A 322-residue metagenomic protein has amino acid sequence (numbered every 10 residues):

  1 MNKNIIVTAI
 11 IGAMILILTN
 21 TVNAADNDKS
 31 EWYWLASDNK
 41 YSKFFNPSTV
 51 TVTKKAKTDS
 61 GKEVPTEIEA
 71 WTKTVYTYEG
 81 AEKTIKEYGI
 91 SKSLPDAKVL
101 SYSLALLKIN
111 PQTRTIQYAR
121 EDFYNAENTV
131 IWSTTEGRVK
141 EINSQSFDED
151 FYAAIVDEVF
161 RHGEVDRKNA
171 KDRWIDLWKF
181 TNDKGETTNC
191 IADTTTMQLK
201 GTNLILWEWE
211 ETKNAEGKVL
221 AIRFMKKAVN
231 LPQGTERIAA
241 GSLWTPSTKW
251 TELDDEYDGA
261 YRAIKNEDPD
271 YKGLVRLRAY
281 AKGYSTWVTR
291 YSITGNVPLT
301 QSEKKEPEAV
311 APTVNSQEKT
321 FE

Functional and structural regions predicted by a protein language model:
M1-A9: Bacterial N-terminal signal peptides that target proteins for export
V7, L16, V310-P312: Short amphipathic alpha-helical "recognition" segments used for binding
T8-M14, L94-D96: Short acidic/polar alpha-helix capping motifs at helix-coil junctions
M14-N23: C-terminal segment of classical bacterial N-terminal signal peptides
A24-E322: N-terminal secretory-pathway/extracellular module detecting exported/lumenal segments and adjacent signal-anchor/first
